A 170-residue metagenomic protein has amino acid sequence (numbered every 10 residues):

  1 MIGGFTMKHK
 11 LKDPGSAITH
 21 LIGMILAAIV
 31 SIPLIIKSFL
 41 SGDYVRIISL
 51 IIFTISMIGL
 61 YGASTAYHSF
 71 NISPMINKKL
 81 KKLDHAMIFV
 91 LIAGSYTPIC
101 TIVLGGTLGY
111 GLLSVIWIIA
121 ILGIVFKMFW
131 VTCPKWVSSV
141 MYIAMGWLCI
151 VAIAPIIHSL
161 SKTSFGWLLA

Functional and structural regions predicted by a protein language model:
I2-A170: Multi-pass alpha-helical transmembrane bundles in non-GPCR membrane proteins that perform intramembrane catalysis
